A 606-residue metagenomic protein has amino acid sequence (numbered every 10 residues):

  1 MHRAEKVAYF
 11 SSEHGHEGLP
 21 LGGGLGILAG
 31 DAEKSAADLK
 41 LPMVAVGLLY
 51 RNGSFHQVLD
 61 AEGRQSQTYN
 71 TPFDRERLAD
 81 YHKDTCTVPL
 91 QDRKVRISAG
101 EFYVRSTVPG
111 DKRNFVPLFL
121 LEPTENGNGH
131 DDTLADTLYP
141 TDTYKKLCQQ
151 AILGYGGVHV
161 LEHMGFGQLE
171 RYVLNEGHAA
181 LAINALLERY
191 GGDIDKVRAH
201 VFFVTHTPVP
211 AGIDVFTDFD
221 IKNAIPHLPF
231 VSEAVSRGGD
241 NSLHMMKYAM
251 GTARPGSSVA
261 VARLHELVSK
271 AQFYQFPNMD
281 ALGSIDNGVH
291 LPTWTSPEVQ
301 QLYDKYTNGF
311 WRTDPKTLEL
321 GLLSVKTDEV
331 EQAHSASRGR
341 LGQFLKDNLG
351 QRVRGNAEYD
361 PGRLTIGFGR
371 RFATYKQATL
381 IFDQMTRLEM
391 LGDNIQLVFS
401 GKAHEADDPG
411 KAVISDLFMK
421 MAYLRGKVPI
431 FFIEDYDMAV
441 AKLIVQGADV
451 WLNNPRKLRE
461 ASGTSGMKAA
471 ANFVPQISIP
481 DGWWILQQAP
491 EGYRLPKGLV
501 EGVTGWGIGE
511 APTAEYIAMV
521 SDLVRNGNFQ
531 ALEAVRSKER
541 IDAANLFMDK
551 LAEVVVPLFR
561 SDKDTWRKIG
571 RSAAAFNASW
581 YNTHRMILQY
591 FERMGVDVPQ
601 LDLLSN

Functional and structural regions predicted by a protein language model:
M1-N606: Catalytic cores of carbohydrate-active enzymes across secretory and cytosolic contexts
